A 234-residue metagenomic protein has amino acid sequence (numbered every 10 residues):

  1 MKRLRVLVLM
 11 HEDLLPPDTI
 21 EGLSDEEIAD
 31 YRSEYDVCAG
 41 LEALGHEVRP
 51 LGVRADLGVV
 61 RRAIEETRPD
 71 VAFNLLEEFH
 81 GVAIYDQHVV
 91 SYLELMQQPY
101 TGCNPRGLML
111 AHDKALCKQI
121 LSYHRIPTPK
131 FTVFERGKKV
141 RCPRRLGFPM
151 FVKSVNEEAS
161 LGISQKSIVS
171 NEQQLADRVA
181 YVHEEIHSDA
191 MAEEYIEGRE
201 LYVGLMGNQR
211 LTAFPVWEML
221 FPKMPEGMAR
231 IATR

Functional and structural regions predicted by a protein language model:
M1, E172-R234: Phosphate-binding site of ATP-dependent enzymes
M1-T101, P105-R106, A111-H112, L116 (+2 more regions): ATP-binding N-terminal substructure of ATP-dependent carboxylate-amine bond-forming enzymes
R3-M10, I64-E66, M109-M191, E197-R199: Active-site nucleotide/adenylate-binding loops and adjacent lid/helix of ATP-dependent enzymes
E12-L15, E157-E158, P222: Active-site/binding-pocket entry motifs
L51, F134, V169, V216 (+1 more regions): Hydrophobic residues at beta-strand termini and immediately following loops that shape nucleotide-binding pockets
A72, Y100, F131, V152 (+2 more regions): Generic preference for hydrophobic
C103, P129, R141, L161-S164 (+2 more regions): Residue-level signal for pocket-adjacent positions within structured domains
